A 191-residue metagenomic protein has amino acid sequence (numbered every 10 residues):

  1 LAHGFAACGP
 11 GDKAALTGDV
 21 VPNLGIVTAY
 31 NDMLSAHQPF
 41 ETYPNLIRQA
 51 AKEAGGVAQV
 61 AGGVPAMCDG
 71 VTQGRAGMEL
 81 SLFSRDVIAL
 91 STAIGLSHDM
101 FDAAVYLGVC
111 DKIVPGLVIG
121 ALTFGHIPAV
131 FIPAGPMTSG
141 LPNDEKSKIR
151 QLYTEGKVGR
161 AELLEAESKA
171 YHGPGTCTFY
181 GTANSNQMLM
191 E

Functional and structural regions predicted by a protein language model:
L1-G4: Extracellular/luminal recognition modules and glycoprotein regions
A6-F131: Long, structured ligand/cofactor-binding scaffold of large enzymes
M78-E191: Active-site cavity-forming subdomains of large catalytic enzyme subunits
